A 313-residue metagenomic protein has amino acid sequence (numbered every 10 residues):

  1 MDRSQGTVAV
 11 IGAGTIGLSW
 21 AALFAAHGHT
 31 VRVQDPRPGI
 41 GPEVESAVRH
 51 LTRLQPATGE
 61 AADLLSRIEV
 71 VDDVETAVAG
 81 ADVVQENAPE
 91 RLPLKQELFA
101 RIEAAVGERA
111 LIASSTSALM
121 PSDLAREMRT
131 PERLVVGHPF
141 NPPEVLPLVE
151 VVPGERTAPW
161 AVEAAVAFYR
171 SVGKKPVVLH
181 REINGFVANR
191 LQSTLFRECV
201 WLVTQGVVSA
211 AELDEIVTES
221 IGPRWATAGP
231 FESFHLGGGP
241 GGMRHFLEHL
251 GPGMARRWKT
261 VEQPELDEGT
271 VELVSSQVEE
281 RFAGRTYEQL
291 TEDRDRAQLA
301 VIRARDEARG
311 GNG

Functional and structural regions predicted by a protein language model:
M1-A57: NAD(P)+-binding Rossmann beta1-loop-alpha1 motif at the extreme N-terminus of oxidoreductases
D2, H27, Q205, A210-G313: NAD(P)-dependent Rossmann-like dehydrogenase/reductase catalytic/cofactor-binding core
H27, V151-E182, S193-R224: Internal alpha-helical scaffold of NAD(P)-dependent oxidoreductase catalytic cores
R32, E69, Q85, V135-G137 (+1 more regions): Hydrophobic/aromatic beta-strand patches that form the interior of the parallel beta-sheet core in alpha/beta enzyme
P36-A62, P153-A158, P176, G185-N189: Rossmann-like dinucleotide-binding cores of NAD(P)H-dependent redox enzymes
P36-G39, L54, E60-L111: Rossmann-like NAD(P)-binding element
S114-R181, G185, N189: Rossmann-fold dinucleotide-binding core
